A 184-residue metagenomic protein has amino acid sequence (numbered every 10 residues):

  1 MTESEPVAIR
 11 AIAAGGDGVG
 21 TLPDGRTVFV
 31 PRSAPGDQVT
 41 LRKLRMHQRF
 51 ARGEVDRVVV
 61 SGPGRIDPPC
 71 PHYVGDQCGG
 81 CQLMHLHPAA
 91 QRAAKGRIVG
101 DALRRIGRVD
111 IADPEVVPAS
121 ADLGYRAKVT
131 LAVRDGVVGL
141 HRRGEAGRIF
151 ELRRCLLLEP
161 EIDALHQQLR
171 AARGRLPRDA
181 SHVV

Functional and structural regions predicted by a protein language model:
M1-V184: Accessory RNA-recognition modules of RNA-modification enzymes
